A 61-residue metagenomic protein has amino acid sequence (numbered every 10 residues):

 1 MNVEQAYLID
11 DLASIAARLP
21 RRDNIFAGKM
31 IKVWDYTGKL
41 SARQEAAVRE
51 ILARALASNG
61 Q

Functional and structural regions predicted by a protein language model:
M1-Q61: Charged, low-complexity intrinsically disordered segments and flexible loops
